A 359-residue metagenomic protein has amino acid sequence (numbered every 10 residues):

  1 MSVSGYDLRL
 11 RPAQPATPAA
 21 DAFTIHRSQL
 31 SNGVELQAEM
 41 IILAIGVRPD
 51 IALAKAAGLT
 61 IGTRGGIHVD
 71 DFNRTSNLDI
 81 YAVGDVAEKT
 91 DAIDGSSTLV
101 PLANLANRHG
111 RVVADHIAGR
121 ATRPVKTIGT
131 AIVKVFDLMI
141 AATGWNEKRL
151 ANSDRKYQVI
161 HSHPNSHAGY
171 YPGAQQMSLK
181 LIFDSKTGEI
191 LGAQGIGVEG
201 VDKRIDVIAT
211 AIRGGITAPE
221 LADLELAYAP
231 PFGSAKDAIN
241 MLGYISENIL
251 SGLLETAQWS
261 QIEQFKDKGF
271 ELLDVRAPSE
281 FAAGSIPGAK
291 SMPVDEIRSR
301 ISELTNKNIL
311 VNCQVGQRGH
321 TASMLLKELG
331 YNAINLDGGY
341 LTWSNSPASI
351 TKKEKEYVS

Functional and structural regions predicted by a protein language model:
M1, L150, L326-K327: Hydrophobic alpha-helical packing residues
M1, L59, R155, I216 (+1 more regions): Short phosphate-binding/catalytic loops that engage adenosine nucleotides
S2-F23: A conserved short coil-to-beta-strand element within the FAD-binding core of flavoproteins
A20-A22, V34-V112, V207, A211: FAD-site-proximal beta/loop scaffold in flavoenzymes
N32, I45-G46, V275-R276, C313: Glycine-rich, N-terminal phosphate-binding loop of Rossmann-like dinucleotide-binding domains
V86-E199, P230-S234, A238-Q264, F270: Mid-to-C-terminal Rossmann-like scaffold of FAD/NAD(P)H-dependent oxidoreductases
E199-A218: A short, polar/charged loop-to-alpha-helix boundary motif
P219-P230, S234-E271, P278-L310, Q314-S359: Rhodanese-like catalytic fold shared by cysteine-dependent sulfurtransferases and DSP/PTP-type phosphatases
